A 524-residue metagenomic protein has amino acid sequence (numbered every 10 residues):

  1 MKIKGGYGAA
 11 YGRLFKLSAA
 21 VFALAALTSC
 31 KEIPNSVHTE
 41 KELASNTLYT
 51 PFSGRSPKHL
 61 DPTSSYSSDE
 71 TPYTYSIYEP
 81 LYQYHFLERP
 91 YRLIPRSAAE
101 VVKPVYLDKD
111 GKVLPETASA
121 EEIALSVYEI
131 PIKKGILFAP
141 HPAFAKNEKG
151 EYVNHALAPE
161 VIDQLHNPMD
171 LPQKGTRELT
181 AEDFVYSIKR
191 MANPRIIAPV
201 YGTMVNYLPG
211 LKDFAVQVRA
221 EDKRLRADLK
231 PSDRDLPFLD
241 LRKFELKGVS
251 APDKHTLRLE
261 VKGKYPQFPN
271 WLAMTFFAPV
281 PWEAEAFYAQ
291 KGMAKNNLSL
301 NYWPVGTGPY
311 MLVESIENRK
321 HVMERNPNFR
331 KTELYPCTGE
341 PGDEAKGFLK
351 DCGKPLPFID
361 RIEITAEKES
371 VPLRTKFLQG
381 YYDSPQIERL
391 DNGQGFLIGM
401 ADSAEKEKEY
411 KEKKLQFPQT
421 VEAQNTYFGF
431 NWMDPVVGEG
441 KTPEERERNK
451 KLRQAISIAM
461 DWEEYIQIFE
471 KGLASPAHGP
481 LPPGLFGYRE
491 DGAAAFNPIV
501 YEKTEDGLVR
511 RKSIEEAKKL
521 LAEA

Functional and structural regions predicted by a protein language model:
M1-A44, V161-D170: Short, low-complexity disordered leader/linker segments with a strong preference for bacterial N-terminal type II
S29-E40, F86-L87, I130, K134-R195 (+9 more regions): Extracytoplasmic/periplasmic ligand-capture domains
T39-R55: Post-signal peptide N-terminal segment of mature Sec-exported envelope proteins
T50-A120, V305: N-terminal lobe/hinge region of extracytoplasmic solute-binding protein
I94-S97, P199-V205, F469-G472, G479-G484: Short coil/turn segments at secondary-structure boundaries
K112, E116-T117, D240, E245-L246: A cross-kingdom signal targeting lumenal/periplasmic-facing segments of multi-pass membrane and secretory-pathway
E122-A124, D253, E317: Residue-level recognition of beta-strand termini and adjacent short loop/turns
E260-G263, T275-F276, V280-W282: Small/polar-residue-rich segments within soluble enzyme cores
